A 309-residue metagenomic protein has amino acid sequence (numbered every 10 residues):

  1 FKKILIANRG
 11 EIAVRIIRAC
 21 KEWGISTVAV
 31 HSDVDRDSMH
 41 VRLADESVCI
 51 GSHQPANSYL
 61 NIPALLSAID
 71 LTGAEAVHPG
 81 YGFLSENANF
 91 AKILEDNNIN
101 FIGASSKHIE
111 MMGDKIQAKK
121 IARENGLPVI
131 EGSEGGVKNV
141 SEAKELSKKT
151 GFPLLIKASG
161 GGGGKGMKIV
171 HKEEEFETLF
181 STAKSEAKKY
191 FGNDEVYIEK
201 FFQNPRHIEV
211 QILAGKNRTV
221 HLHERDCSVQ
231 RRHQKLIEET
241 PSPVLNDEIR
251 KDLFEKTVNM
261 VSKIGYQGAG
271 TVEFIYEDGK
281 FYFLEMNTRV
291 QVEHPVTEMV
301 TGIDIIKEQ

Functional and structural regions predicted by a protein language model:
F1-V272, Y276-V300: N-terminal beta-alpha lobe that positions the nucleotide/phosphoryl donor in ATP/NTP-coupled carboxylate activation
I303-E308: Polar, glycine-rich mid-to-C-terminal structural blocks that act as macromolecule-binding/assembly scaffolds
